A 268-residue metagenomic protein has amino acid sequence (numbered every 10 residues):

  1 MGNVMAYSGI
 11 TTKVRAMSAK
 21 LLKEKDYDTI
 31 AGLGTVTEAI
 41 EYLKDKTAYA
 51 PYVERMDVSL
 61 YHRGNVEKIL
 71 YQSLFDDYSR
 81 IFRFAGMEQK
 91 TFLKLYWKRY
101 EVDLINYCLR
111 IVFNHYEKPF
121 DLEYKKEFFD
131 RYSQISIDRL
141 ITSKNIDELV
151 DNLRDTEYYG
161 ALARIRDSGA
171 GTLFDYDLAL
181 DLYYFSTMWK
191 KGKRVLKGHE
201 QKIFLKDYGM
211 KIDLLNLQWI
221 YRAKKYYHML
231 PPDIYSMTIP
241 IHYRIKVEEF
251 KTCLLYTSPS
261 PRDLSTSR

Functional and structural regions predicted by a protein language model:
M1-E41: N-terminal alpha-helical "arm" segments
D26, K90-K98, K202-M210: Short, recurring structural edge motifs at helix starts
G32-I111: An N-terminal, globular interaction/scaffold subdomain
F75, N145, L162-I203: General marker for long, soluble alpha-helical cores
V102-H115, L214-Y227: Extracellular/lumenal glycan-associated surfaces
N114-R154: Long, hydrophobic, well-ordered secondary-structure blocks that form the structural core and pocket-lining surfaces
L122-R139, D207-G209, P232-K251: Short amphipathic alpha-helical linker/capping segments at the junctions of internal repeats and modular domains
Y256-D263: Conserved small/polar residues in nucleotide/adenosyl-binding loops
